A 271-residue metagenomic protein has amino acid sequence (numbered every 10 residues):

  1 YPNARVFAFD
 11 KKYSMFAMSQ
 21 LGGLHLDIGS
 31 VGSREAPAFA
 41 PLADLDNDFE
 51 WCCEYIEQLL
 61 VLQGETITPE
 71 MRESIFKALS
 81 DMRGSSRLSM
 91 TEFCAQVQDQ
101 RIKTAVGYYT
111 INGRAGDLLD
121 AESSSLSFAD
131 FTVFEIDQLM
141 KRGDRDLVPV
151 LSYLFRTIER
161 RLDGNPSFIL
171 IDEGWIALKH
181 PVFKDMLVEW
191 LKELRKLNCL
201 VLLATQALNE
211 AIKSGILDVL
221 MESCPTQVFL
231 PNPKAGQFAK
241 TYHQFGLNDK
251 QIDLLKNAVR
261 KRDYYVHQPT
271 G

Functional and structural regions predicted by a protein language model:
Y1-F9, L151-F155: P-loop NTPase nucleotide-binding module
K11-K12, K213-L217, K240-Y242, Q251-D253: Short beta-alpha junctions and helix-cap segments that line functional grooves
K12, L203-L208, P231-P233: A short beta-strand-to-loop transition that corresponds to the Sensor-1 phosphate-sensing loop of AAA+ P-loop ATPases
Y13-C199, L203, I212-G215, K256-V259 (+1 more regions): P-loop NTPase motor domains
G23-D27, I216-L230: A short helix-turn-beta junction within AAA+ P-loop NTPase domains corresponding to the substrate/partner-engaging
I67-P69, F245-K250: Ser/Thr-centered flexible coil motifs
K234-Q244: Conserved beta-strand-loop-alpha-helix hinge in the C-terminal portion of ABC ATPase nucleotide-binding domains
